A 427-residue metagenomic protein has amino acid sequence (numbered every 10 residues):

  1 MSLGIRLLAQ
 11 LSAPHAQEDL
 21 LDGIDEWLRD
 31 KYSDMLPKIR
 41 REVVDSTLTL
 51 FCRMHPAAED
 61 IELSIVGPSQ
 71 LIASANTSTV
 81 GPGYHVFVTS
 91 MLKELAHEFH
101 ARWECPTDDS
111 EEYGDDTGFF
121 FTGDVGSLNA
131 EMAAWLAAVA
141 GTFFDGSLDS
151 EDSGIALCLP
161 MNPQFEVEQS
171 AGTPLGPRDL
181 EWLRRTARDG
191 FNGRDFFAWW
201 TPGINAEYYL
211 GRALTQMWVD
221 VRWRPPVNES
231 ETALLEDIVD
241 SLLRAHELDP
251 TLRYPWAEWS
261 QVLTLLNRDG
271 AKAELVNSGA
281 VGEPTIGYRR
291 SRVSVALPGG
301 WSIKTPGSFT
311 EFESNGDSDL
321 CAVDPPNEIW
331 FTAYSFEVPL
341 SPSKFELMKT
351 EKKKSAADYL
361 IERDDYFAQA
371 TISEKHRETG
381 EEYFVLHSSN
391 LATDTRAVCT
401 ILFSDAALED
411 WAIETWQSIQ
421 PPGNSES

Functional and structural regions predicted by a protein language model:
M1, D324-N327, Y334-P339, K375-T379 (+2 more regions): Short, flexible beta-strand-to-coil junctions
M1-Y288, N315, A322-E328: Acidic (Asp/Glu-rich) sequence patches and key acidic residues that form negatively charged surfaces used
S12-D22, P339-E346, E409-D410: Short, conserved charged micro-motifs
D25-R41, S308-S314, T350-D364: Short secondary-structure junctions
F144, E151, S291-V293, G299 (+1 more regions): Acidic/histidine-enriched, beta-strand-rich ligand/metal-binding domains
A296-T350: Secretory pathway targeting signatures of secreted, lumenal, and periplasmic proteins
W301, G307-E311, D394-S427: Surface-exposed amphipathic alpha-helical segments
F345-V398, L402-F403: Signature of long, low-cysteine stretches enriched in small and polar/charged residues
